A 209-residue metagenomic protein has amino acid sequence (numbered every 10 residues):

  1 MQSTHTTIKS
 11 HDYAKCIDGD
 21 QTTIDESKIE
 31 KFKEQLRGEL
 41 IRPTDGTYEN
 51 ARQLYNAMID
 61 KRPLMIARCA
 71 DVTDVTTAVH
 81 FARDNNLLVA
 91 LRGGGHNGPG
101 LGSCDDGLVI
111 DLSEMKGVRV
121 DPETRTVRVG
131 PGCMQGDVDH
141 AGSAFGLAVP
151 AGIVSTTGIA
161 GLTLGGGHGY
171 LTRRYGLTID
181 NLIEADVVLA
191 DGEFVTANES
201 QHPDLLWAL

Functional and structural regions predicted by a protein language model:
M1-R174, N181, L205-L206: N-terminal accessory segments
Q2, T6, Y175, I183-L209: C-terminal substrate-binding/cap subdomain adjacent to the FAD-binding core in PCMH-type and related FAD-linked
